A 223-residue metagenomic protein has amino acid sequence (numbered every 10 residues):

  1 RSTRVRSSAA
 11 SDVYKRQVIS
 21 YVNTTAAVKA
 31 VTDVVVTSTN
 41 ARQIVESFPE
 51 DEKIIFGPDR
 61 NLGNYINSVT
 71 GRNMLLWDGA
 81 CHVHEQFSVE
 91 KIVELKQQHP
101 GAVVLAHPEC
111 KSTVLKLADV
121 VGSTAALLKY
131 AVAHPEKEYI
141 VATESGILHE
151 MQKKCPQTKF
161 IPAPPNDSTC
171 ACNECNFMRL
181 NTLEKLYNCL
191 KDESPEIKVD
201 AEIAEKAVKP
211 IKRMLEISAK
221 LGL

Functional and structural regions predicted by a protein language model:
R1-A10, Y14: Single conserved hydrophobic/aromatic residue that forms the stacking wall/gate of nucleotide- or nucleobase-binding
S7-S8, S20, A30-P49, F56-L62 (+3 more regions): Active-site glycine-rich loop that binds ribose-phosphate moieties when present
K15-Q17, D51-I54, P100-V103, H134-Y139: Short active-site oxyanion
Y21-A26, N40, D59-L62, P108-K111 (+1 more regions): Short, polar loop motifs at secondary-structure junctions
V22, T39, D78, P108 (+3 more regions): Residues at the C-termini of beta-strands that transition into short coil/loop
A27, Q43-S47, N64-V69, K91-E94 (+6 more regions): Alpha-helical scaffold segments in soluble metabolic enzymes
N67-N73, G79-V120, T124-P135, I147-K154 (+3 more regions): Redox- and metal-dependent alpha/beta enzyme cores, enriched for Fe-S-associated oxidoreductases and cofactor-handling
A126, P135-E136, T143-H149, K154-L223: C-terminal functional extensions of proteins
